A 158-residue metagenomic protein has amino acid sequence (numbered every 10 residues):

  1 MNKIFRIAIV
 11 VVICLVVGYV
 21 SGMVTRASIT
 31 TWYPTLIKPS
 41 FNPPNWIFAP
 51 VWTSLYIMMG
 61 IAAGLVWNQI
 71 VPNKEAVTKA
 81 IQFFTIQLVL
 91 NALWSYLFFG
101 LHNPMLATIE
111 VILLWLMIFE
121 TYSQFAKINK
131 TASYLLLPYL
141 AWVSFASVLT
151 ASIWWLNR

Functional and structural regions predicted by a protein language model:
M1-K3, N68-T78, A126-Y134: Membrane-interface helix-boundary motifs at transmembrane edges
N2-V24: N-terminal signal-anchor transmembrane alpha helix
A27-S40, V71-N73, N157: Membrane-interface helix termini and inter-helical loops of multi-pass transporters
P43-M58, N103-L114: Membrane-interface loop-to-helix entry segments
I57-S95: Helix-adjacent hinge/juxtasegments
I81-L88, A107-T121, Y139-V143: Hydrophobic alpha-helical segments of small multi-pass membrane proteins
F98-L101, F119-S133: Membrane-helix boundary connector in multi-pass membrane proteins
S147-R158: Juxtamembrane boundary at the C-terminal end of a transmembrane helix
